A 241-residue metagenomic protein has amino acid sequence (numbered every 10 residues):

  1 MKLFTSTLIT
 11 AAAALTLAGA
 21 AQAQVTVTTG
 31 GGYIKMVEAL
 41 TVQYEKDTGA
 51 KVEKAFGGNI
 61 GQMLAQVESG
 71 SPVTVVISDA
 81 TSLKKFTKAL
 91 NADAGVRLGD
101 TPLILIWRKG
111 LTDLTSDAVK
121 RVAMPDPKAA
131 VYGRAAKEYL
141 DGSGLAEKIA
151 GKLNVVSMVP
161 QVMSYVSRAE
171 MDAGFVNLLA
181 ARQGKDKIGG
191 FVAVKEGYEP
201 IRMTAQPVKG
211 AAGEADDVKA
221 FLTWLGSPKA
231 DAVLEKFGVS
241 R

Functional and structural regions predicted by a protein language model:
M1-I9: Bacterial N-terminal signal peptides that target proteins for export
T10-A11, A21: Cleavable N-terminal signal peptides
A14: Basic, glycine/lysine-rich polyanion-binding surfaces/domains
L17-A23: Sec/Tat signal peptide C-region and signal peptidase I cleavage site
Q24-R241: Exported/periplasmic ABC-transporter solute-binding proteins
